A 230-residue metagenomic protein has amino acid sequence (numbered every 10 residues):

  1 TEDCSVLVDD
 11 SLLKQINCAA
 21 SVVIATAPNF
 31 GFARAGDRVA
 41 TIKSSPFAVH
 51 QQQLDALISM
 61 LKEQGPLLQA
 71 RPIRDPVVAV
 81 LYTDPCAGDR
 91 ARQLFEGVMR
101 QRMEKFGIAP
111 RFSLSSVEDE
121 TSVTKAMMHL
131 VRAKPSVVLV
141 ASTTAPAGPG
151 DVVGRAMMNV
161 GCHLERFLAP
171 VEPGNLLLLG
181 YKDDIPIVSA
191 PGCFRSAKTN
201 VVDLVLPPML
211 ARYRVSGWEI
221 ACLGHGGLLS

Functional and structural regions predicted by a protein language model:
T1-I73: Extended, charged alpha/beta regions that create polyanion-binding interfaces
S5-V6, F47-A48, C86-D89, R195-A197: Short, acidic Gly/Pro/Ser/Thr-rich loop/turn segments
T26-F30, D55, D89, Q93 (+3 more regions): Electropositive phosphate-/nucleotide-binding environments in soluble metabolic enzymes
A27-G31, P46, Q64-P72, G88-D89 (+4 more regions): A generic local secondary-structure boundary/capping motif
A35, I73-V78, K134-P135, D183-I185: Short coil/turn connectors at secondary-structure junctions
D37, K43-S45, Y82-D84, L114 (+1 more regions): Short, structured patches in soluble enzyme cores that scaffold and shape functional sites
Q64-E118, S122: Glycine-rich phosphate/diphosphate-binding loop of Rossmann-like nucleotide-binding domains
R111-S230: Short glycine/threonine-rich loop/turn motifs
